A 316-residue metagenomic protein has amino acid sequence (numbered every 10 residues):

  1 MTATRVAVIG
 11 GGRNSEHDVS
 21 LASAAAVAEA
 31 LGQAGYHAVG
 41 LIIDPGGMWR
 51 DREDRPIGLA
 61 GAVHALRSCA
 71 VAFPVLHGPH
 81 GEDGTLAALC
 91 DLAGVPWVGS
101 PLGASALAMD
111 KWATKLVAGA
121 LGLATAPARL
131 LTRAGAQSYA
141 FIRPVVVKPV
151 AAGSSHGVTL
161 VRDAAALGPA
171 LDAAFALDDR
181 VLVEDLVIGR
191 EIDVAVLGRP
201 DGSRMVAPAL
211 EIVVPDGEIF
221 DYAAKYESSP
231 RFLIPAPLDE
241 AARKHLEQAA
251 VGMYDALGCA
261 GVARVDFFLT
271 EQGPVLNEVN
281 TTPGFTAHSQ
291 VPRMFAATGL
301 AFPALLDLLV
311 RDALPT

Functional and structural regions predicted by a protein language model:
M1-G10, L66, L107-R190, P200-D201 (+1 more regions): Active-site nucleotide/adenylate-binding loops and adjacent lid/helix of ATP-dependent enzymes
M1-G103, L107-M109, A113, T132-S138 (+1 more regions): ATP-binding N-terminal substructure of ATP-dependent carboxylate-amine bond-forming enzymes
T4, I9, E240-T316: ATP-dependent carboxylate activation and anion-phosphoryl transfer catalytic cores that bind Mg-ATP to form
A25-A26, D172, V251: Solvent-exposed alpha-helix faces
A38, P96-W97, T125, V145 (+1 more regions): Hydrophobic beta-strand scaffold residues
A88-W97, D163-G168, T298: A glycine- and small-aliphatic-rich helix-loop capping segment at beta-alpha/alpha-beta transitions that lines
C90, V117-G119, F295: Structural element of the ATP-grasp superfamily
R162-Q248, L269, P274-V275: Phosphate-binding site of ATP-dependent enzymes
